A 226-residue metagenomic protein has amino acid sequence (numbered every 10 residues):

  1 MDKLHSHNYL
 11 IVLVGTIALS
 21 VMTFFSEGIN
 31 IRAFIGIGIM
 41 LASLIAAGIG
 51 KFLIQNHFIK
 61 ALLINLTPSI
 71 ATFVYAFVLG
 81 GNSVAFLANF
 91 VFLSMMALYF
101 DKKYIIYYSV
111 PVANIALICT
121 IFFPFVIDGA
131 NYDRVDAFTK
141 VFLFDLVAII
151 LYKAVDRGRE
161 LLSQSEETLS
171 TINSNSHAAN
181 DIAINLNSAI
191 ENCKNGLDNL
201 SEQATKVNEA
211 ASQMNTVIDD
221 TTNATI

Functional and structural regions predicted by a protein language model:
M1-D2: Short, Lys/Arg-rich, polar N-terminal cytosolic tail immediately upstream of the first transmembrane signal-anchor
H5, Y9, T139-L146, E191 (+1 more regions): Alpha-helical transmembrane segments of integral membrane proteins, emphasizing hydrophobic/aromatic residues
H7-G81, A88-S94, V112-N114: Hydrophobic transmembrane alpha-helices and their membrane-interface boundaries in multi-pass, membrane-anchored
G15-M22, L63-V84, K102-K140, L146-K153: Hydrophobic transmembrane alpha-helices
I54-F58, S83, V126-N131, A154-S170: Membrane-interfacial segments
F90-Y107: Canonical bilayer-spanning transmembrane alpha-helix
K153-I226: Long cytosolic alpha-helical coiled-coil signaling stalks of chemosensory transducers
